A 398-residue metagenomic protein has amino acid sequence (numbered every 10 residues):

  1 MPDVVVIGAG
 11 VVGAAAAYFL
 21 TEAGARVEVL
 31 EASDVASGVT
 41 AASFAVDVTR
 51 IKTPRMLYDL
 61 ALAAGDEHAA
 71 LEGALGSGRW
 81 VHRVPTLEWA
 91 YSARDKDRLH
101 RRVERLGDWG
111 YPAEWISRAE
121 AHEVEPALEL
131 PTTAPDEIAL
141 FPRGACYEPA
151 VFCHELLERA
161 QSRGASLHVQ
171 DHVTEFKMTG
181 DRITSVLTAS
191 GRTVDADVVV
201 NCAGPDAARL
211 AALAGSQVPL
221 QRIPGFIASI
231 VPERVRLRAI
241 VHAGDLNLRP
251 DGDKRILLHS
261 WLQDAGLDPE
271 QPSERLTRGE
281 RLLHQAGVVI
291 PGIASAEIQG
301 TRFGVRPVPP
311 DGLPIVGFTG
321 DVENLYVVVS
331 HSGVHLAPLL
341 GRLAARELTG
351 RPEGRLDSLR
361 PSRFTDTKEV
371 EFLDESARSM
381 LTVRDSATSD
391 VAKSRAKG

Functional and structural regions predicted by a protein language model:
P2-E28: N-terminal Rossmann-like FAD-binding beta1-loop-alpha1 element of flavoenzymes
V5-I7, V194-D206, G341: Short hydrophobic core segments
Y18-E22, D47, S77-R83, A203-D321 (+2 more regions): Active-site substrate-recognition segment that forms the wall of the catalytic cavity or substrate channel
T21-A41: Glycine-rich FAD pyrophosphate-binding loop
A45-V124, D245-N247, Q285: Dinucleotide-binding Rossmann-like beta1-alpha1 core, especially the glycine-rich loop that anchors the ADP
G78-A90, A113-R118, H122-R163, W261-L267 (+1 more regions): Helix-loop-beta segment of a Rossmann-like dinucleotide-binding subdomain
A139-S190, V194: Helical element adjacent to the flavin cofactor pocket in flavoenzyme catalytic cores
I290-T388: C-terminal catalytic lobe of FAD-dependent flavoproteins
